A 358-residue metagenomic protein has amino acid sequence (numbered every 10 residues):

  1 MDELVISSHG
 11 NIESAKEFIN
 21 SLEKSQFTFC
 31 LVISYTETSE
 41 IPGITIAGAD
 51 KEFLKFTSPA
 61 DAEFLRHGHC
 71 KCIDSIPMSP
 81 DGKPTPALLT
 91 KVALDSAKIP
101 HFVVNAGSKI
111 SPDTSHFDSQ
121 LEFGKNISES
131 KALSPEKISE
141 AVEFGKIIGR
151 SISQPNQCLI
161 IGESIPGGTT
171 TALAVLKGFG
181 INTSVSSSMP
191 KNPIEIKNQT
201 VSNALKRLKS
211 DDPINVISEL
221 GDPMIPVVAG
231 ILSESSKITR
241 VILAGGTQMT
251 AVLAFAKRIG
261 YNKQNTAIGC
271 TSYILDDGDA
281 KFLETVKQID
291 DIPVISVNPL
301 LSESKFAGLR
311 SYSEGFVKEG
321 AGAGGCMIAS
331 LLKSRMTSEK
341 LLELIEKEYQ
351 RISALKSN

Functional and structural regions predicted by a protein language model:
M1-G162, T169-N358: N-terminal loops that bind phosphate or other acidic moieties and the adjacent beta-alpha structural core
